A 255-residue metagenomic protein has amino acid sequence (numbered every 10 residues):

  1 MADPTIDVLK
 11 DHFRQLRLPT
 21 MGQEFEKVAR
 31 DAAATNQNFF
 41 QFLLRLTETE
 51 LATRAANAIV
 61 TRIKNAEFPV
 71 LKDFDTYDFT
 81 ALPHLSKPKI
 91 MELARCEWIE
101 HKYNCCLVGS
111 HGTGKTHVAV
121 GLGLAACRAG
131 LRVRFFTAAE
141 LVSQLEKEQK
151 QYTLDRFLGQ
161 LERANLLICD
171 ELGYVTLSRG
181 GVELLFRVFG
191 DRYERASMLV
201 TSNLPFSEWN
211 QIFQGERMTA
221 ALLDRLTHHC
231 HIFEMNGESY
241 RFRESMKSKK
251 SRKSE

Functional and structural regions predicted by a protein language model:
M1-M21: Charged, compositionally biased N-terminal leader segments and the immediate start of the first structured element
V8-D11, K27-D31, T76, N104-V108 (+1 more regions): Short hinge/gating elements
R14, L18-V70: Interdomain "pre-motor" coupling segment immediately N-terminal to P-loop NTPase/helicase cores
L18-M21, A52, W98, L166 (+2 more regions): Generic structural signal for secondary-structure transition and capping sites
R54-V108: Extended interfacial segments that mediate partner engagement and assembly in macromolecular machines
L85-R163, N210-F213: Conserved P-loop
R132, F136, E140-A164, L172-E255: Replace "adjacent to P-loop NTPase cores in ATP/GTP-dependent enzymes" with "adjacent to NTP-binding cores
